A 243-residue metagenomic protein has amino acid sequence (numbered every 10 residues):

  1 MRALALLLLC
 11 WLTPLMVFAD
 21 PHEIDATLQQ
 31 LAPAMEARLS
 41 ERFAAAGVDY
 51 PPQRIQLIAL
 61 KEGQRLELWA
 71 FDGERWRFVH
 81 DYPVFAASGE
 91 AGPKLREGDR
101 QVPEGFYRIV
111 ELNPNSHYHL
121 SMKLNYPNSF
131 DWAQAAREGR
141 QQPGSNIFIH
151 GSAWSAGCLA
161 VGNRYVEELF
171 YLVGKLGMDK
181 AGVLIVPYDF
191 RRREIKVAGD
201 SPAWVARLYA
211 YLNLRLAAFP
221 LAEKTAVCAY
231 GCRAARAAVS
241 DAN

Functional and structural regions predicted by a protein language model:
M1-A3: Positively charged n-region of N-terminal signal peptides that target proteins for export
L6-L7, V17: Cleavable N-terminal signal peptides
L12-P14: N-terminal signal peptide c-region/cleavage motif recognized by signal peptidases
D20-Y50: Extracellular/luminal recognition modules and glycoprotein regions
R38-Q56, L68-W69, V84-G98, V102-I109 (+2 more regions): N-terminal post-signal-peptidase region of extra-cytosolic proteins
R75-F78: Tryptophan-centered short beta-strand motifs
G98-Y107, E111-A242: Exported/periplasmic cell-wall-interacting domains
